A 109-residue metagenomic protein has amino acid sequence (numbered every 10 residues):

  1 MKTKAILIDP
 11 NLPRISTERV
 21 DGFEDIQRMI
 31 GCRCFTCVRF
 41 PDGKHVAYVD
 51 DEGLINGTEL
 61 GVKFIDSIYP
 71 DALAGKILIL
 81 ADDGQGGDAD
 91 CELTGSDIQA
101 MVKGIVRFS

Functional and structural regions predicted by a protein language model:
M1-S109: Domain-length accessory/inserted modules outside core catalytic folds
